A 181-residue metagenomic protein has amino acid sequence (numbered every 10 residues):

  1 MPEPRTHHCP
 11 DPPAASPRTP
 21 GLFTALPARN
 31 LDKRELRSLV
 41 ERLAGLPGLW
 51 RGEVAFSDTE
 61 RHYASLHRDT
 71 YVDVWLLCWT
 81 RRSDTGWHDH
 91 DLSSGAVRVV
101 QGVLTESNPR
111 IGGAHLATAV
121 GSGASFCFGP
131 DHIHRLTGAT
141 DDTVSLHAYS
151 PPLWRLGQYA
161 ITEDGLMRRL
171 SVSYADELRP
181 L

Functional and structural regions predicted by a protein language model:
M1-P47: N-terminal leader/capping segments at the start of a protein or of a new domain
G52-S83: A short glycine-rich, His/Asp/Glu-containing loop-to-beta-strand
W75-H90, V120, G129-D131: Conserved short histidine dyad/triad with adjacent acidic residue
R81, L92-S107: Glycine- and acidic-residue-biased ligand/ion/polar-headgroup-sensing regions
A96, D141-L156: A short hydrophobic beta-strand segment most commonly corresponding to one strand of the jelly-roll/cupin
A96, N108-G138, S171-S173: Short acidic-glycine-tyrosine-enriched beta hairpin
P152-L181: Conserved double-stranded beta-helix
